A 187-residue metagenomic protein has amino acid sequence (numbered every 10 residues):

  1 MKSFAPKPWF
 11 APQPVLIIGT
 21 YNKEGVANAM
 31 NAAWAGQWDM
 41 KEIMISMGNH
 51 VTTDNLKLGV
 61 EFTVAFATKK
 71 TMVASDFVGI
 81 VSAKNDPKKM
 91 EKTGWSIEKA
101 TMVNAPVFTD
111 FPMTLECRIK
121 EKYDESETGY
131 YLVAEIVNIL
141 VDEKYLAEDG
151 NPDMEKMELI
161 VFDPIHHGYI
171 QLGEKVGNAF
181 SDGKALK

Functional and structural regions predicted by a protein language model:
M1-K187: Basic, polyanion-binding surface patches
